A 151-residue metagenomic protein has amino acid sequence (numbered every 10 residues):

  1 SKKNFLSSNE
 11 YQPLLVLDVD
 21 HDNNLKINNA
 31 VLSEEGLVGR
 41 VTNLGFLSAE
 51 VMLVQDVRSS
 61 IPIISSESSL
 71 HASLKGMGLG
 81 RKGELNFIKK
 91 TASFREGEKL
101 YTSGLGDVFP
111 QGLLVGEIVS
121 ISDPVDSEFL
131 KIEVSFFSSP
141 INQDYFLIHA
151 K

Functional and structural regions predicted by a protein language model:
S1-K151: A secondary-structure micro-motif
